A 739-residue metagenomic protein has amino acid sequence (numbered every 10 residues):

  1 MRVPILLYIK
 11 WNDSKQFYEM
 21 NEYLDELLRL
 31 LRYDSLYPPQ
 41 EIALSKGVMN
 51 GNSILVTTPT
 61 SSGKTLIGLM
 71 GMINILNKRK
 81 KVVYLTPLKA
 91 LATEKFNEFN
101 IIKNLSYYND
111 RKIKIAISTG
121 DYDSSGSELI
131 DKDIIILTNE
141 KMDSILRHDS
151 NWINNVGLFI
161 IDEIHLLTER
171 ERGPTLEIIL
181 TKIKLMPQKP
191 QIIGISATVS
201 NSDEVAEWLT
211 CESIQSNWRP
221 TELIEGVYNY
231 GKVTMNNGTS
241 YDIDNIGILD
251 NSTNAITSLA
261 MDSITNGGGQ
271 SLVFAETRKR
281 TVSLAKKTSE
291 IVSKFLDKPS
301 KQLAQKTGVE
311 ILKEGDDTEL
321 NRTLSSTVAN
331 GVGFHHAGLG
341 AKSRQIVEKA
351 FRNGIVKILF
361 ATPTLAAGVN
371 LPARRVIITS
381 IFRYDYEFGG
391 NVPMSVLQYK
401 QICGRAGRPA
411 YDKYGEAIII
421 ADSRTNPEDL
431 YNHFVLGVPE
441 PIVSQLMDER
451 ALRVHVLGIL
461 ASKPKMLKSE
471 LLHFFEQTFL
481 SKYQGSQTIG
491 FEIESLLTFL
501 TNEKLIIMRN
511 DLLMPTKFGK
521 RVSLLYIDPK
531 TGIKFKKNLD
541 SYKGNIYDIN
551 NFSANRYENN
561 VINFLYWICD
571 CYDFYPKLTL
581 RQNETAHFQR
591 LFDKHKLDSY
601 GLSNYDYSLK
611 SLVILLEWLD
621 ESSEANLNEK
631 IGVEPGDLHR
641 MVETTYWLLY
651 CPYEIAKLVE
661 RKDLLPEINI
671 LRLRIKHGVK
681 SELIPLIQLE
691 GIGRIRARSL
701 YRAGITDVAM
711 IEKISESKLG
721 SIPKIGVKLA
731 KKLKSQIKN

Functional and structural regions predicted by a protein language model:
K10-T57: Conserved pre-motif I regulatory segment
T65, K81-I101, T198-N201, R278-K279: Conserved Walker A/P-loop ATP-binding site and its immediately adjacent core in helicase/helicase-like ATPase domains
T93-F96, N100-A116, K279-I358, Y386-L397: Conserved C-terminal RecA-like helicase domain
G120-G157: Conserved helix/coil segment N-terminal to the catalytic DExD/H
S150-P187: SF2 helicase catalytic motif II
I195-K287, G333, A337: Conserved interdomain linker/interface between the two RecA-like ATPase lobes of SF2 helicase motors
F382, P393-H433: Conserved segment of the helicase C-terminal RecA-like domain
R453, G458, E494-L496, N502-E503 (+1 more regions): C-terminal helical accessory/scaffold domains
